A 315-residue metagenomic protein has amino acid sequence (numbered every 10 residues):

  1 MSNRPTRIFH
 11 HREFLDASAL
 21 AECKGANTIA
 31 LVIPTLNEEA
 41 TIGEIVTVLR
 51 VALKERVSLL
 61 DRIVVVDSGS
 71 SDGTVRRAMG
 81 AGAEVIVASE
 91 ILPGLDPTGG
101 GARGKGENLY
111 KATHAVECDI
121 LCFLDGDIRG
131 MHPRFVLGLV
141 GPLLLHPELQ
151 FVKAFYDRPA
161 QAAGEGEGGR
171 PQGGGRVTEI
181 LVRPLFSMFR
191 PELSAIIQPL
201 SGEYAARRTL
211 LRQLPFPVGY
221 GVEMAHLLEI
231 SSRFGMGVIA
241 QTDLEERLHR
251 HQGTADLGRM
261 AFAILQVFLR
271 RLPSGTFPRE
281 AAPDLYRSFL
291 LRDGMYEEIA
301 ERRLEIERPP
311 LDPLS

Functional and structural regions predicted by a protein language model:
M1-R4, Q252-S315: Terminal low-complexity segments of carbohydrate-biosynthetic enzymes
M1-V51: N-proximal low-complexity "stem/linker" segments adjacent to membrane-targeting elements
T28-A30, R62, I230: Cell-envelope/extracellular polymer assembly enzymes that use nucleotide-activated donors
D67-R76: A conserved acidic beta->alpha catalytic loop
G80-H114: Active-site-proximal specificity loops/subdomain of glycosyltransferases
P93-R103, M131-R208: Acceptor/aglycone-binding surface of glycosyltransferases and processive sugar-polymer synthases
L121: Short aromatic/hydrophobic "clamp" motif used to bind/position activated sugar donors
P171-F268: Conserved catalytic loops of nucleotide-sugar-dependent glycosyltransferases that act on lipid-linked
